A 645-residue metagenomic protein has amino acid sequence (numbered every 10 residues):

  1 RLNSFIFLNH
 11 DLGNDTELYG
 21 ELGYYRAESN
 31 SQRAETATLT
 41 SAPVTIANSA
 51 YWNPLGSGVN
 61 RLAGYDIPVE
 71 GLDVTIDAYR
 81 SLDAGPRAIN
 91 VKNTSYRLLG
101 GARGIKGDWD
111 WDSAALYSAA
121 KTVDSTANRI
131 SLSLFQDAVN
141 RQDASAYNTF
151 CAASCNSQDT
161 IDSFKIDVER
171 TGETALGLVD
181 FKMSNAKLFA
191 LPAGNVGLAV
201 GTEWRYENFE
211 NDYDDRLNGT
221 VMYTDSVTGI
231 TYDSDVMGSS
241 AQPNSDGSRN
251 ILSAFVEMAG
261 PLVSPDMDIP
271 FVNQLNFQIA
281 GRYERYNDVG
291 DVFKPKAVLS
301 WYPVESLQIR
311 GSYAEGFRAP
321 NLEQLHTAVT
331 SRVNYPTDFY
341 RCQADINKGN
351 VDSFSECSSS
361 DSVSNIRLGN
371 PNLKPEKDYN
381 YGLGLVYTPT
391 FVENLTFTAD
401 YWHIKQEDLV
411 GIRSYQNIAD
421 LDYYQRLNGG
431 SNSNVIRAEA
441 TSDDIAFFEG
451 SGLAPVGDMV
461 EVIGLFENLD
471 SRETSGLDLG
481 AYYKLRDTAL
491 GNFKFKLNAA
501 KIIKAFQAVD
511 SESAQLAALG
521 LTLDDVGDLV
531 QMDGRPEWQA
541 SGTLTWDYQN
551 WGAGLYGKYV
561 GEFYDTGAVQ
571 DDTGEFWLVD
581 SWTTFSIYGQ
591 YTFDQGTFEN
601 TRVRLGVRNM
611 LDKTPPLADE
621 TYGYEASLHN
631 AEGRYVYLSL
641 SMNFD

Functional and structural regions predicted by a protein language model:
R1, F5-F7, D11, D15-I251 (+4 more regions): Surface-exposed, low-complexity loop segments enriched in small/polar and acidic residues
L2, K92-Y96, A175-G177, S248-A254 (+8 more regions): Residues that define the transmembrane beta-barrel architecture of outer-membrane proteins
I6-H10, G100-G104, F181-N185, A254-G260 (+10 more regions): Residues on the lipid-exposed face of transmembrane beta-strands in outer-membrane beta-barrel proteins
L12-T16, I105-W111, L188-V196, V263-L275 (+8 more regions): Short loop/turn motifs that connect adjacent beta-strands in outer-membrane beta-barrel proteins
L18-G20, W111-S113, V196-T202, N273-I279 (+11 more regions): Transmembrane beta-strands of outer-membrane beta-barrel proteins
Y24-E28, K106-D108, A115-V123, K187 (+14 more regions): Transmembrane beta-strands of outer-membrane beta-barrel pores
R332, G491, F495-G596: C-terminal beta-barrel architecture of Gram-negative outer-membrane proteins
T396, K405-D408, I503-F506, Y556-A568 (+1 more regions): C-terminal beta-signal and adjacent terminal beta-strands/loops of Gram-negative outer-membrane beta-barrel proteins
